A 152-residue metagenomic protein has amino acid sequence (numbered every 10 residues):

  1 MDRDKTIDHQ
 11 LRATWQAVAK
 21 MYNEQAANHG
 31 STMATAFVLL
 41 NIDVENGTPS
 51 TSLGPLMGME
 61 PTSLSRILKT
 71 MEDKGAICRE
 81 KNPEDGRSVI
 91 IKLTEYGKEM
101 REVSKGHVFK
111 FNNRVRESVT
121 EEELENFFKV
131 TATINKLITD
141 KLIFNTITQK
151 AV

Functional and structural regions predicted by a protein language model:
M1, E121-V152: C-terminal regulatory/oligomerization modules of transcriptional regulators
M1-H29: N-terminal leader segment of winged-helix/HTH proteins
R3, I7, A34-T35, Y96 (+1 more regions): N-terminal positioning helix adjacent to the helix-turn-helix/winged-helix DNA-binding module
W15, L40-V44, A132: Short, locally clustered residues in the helix-turn-helix/winged-helix DNA-binding domain
A19, K69-A132: Charged, amphipathic alpha-helical coiled-coil/dimerization segments
K20-S63, K74: N-terminal helix-turn-helix DNA-binding core of bacterial DNA-binding proteins
A27-S31, N113-V119, T146: Short helix-loop hinge/linker segments at domain boundaries
